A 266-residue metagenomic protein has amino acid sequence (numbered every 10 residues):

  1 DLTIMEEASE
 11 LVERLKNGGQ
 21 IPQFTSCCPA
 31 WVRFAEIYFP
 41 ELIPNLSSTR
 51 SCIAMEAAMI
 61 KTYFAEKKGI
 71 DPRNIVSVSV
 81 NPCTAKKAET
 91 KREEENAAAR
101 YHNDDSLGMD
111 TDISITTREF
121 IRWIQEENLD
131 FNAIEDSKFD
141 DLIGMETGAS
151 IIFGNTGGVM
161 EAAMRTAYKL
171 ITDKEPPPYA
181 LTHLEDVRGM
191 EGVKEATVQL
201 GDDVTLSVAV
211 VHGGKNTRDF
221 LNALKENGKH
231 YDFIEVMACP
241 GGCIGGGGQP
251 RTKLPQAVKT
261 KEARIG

Functional and structural regions predicted by a protein language model:
D1-G266: Iron-sulfur-associated redox domains of electron-transfer enzymes in respiratory and anaerobic energy metabolism
